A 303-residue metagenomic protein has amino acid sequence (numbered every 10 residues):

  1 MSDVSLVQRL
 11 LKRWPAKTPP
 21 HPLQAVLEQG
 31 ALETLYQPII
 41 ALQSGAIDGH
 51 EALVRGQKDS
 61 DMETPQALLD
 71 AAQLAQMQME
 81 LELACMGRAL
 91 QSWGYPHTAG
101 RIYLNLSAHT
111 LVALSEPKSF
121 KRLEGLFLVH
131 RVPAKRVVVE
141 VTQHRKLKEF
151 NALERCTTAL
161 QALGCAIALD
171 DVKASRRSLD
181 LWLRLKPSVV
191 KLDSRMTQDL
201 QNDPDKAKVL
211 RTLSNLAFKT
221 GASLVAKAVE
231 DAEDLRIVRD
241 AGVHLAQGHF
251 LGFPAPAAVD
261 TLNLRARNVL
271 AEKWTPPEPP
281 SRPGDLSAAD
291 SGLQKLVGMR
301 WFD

Functional and structural regions predicted by a protein language model:
M1-K17, P22-V26, Q43-A46, G56-D61 (+2 more regions): EAL-family c-di-GMP phosphodiesterase catalytic domain
A31-Q57: Active-site and channel-lining beta-strand-loop segments that bind or position nucleotide-derived/phosphorylated
E33, G49-E51, R101-N105, R136-E140 (+4 more regions): Structural preference for beta-strand elements that scaffold enzyme active sites
D61-D70: PAS and related sensory helical modules
M79-A152: Catalytic core of bacterial c-di-GMP phosphodiesterases, primarily the EAL and HD-GYP domains, capturing alpha-helical
Q91, K118-G125, A152-A162, D180 (+3 more regions): Alpha-helical scaffolding segments of alpha/beta enzyme cores, especially the outer helices of TIM-barrel or partial
H130-P133, L163, K219-T220: Helix C-cap/helix->beta junction micro-motif
